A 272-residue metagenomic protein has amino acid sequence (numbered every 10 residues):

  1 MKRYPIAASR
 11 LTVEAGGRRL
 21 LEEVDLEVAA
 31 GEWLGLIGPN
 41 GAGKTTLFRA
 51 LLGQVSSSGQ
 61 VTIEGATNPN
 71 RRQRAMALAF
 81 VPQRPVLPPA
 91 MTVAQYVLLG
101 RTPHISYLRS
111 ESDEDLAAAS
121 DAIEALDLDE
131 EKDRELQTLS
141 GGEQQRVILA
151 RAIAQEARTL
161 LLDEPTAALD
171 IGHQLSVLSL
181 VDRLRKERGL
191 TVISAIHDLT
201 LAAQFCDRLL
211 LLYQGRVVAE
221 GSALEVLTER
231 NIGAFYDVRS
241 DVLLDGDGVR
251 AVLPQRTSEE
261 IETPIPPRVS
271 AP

Functional and structural regions predicted by a protein language model:
I37-P39: The feature captures the beta-strand-to-loop junction immediately N-terminal to the Walker
A66-F80, R84, P89-M91, L108-D113: ABC ATPase NBD coupling module
D113-E131, E156: Conserved ABC ATPase "signature" region
E135-L139, E143: Conserved ABC ATPase signature
L160-E164: Catalytic Walker B motif of ABC-type/P-loop ATPase nucleotide-binding domains
F235-P272: ABC ATPase nucleotide-binding domains
